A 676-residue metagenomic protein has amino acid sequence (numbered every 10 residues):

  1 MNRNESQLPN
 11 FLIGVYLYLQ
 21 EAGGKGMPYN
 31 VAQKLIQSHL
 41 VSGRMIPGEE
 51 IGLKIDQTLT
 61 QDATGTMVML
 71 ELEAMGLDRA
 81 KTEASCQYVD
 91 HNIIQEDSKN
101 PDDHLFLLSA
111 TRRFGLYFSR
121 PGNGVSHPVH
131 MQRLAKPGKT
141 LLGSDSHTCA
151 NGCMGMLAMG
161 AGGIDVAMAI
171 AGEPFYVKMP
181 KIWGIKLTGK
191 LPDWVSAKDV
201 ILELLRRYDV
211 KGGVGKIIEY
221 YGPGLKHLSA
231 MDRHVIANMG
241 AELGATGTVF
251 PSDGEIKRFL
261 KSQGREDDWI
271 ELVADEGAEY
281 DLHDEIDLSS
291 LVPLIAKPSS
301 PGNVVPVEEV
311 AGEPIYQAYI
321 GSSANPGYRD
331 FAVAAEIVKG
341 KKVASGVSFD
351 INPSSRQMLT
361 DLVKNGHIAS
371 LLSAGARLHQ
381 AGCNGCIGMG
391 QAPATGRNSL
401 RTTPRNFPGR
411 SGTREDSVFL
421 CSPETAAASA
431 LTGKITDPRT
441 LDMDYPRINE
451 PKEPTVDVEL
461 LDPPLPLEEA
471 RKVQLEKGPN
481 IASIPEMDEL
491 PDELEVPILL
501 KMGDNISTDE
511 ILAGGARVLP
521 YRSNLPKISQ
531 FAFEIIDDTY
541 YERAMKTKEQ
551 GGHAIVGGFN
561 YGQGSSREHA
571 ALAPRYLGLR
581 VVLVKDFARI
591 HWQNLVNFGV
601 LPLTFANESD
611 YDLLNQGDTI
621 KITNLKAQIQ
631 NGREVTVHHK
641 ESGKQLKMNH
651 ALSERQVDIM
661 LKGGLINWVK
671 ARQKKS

Functional and structural regions predicted by a protein language model:
S6-L8: Cationic, low-complexity basic patches in intrinsically disordered or flexible, solvent-exposed regions
F11-G26: Short, Lys/Arg-enriched N-terminal segments with co-localized hydrophobic residues within the first ~10-30 amino acids
G23-S676: Fe-S-dependent hydro-lyases/dehydratases of central metabolism
